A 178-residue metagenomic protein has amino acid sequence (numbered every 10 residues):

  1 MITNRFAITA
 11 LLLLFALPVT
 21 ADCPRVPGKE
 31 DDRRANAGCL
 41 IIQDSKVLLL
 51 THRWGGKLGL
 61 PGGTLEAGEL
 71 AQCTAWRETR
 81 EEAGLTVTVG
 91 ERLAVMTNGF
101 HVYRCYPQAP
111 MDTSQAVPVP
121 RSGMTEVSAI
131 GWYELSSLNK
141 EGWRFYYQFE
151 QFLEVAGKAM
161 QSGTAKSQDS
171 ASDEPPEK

Functional and structural regions predicted by a protein language model:
M1-I8: Bacterial N-terminal signal peptides that target proteins for export
A16-P18: N-terminal signal peptide c-region/cleavage motif recognized by signal peptidases
T20-G38: Acidic, metal-coordinating catalytic segment for phosphate/diphosphate chemistry, firing primarily on the Nudix
K46-V47: Entry beta-strands of beta-propeller and related beta-repeat scaffolds
L58-G63: A short gly/proline-enriched turn/hairpin at secondary-structure junctions
L65-T88, V95-Q148, P176-K178: Unchanged
Y147-K178: Charged phosphate-binding loop/patch that engages nucleotide di/tri-phosphates or the phosphate backbone of nucleic
